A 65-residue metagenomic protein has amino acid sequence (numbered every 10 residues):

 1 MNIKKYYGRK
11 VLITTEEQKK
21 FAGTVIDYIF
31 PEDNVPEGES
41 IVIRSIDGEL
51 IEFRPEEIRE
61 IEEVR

Functional and structural regions predicted by a protein language model:
M1-R65: Conserved RNA-binding domains used in RNP assembly and mRNA/RNA metabolism
